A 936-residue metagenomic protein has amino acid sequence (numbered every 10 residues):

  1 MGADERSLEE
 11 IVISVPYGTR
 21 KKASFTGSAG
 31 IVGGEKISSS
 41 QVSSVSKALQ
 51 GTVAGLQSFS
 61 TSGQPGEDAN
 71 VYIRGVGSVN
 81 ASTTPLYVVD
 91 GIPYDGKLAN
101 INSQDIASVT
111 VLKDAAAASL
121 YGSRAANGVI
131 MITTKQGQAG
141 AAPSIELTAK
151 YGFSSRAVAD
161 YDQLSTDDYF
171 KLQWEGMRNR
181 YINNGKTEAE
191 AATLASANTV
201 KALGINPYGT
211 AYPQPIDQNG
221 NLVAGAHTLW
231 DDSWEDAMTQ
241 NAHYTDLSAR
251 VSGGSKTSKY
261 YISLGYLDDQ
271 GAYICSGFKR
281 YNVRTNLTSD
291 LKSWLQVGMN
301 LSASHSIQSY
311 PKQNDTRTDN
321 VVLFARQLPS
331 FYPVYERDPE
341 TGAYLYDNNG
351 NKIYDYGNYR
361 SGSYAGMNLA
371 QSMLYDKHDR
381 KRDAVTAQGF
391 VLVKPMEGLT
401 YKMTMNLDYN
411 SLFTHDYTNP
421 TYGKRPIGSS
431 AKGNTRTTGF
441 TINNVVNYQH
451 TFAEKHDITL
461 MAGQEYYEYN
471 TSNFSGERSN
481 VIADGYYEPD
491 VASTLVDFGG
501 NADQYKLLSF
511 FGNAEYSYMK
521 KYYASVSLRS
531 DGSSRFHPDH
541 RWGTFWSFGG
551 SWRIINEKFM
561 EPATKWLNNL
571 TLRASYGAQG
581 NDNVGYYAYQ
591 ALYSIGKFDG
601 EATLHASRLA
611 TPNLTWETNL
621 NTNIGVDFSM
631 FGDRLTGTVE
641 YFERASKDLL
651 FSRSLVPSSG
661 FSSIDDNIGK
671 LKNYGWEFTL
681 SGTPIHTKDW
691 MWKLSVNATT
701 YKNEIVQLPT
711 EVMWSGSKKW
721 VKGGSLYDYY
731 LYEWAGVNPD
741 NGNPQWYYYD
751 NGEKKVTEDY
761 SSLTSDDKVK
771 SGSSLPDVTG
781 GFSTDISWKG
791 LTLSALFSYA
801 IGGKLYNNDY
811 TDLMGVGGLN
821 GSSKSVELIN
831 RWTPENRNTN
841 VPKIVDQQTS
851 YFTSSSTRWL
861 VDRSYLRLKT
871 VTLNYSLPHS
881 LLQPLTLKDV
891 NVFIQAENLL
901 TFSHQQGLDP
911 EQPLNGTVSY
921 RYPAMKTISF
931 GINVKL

Functional and structural regions predicted by a protein language model:
M1-E10, N102, L112, A116 (+2 more regions): Periplasmic N-terminal soluble interaction domains immediately after the signal peptide in Gram-negative
K22, S28-I31, E35-V42, T52-G55 (+12 more regions): Residues embedded in well-ordered regular secondary structure
S28-G51, F59-G63, V71-S78, I92-K97 (+4 more regions): Short, polar/charged loop or turn motifs at beta-strand boundaries
I37-S39, T83-T84, R280, N286-L295 (+5 more regions): Extracellular/periplasmic, surface-exposed regions of secreted and cell-surface proteins
K47, D90-S119: Short acidic/polar hinge/loop motifs at secondary-structure boundaries that mediate gating or recognition
L49, L56, G91, V109-T110 (+2 more regions): Non-catalytic regulatory/gating segments with a bias toward low-complexity or hydrophobic composition
E146-G225, S475, D666, T683-S774 (+2 more regions): Conserved small-residue
G220-V223, T494, S533, A800-N891 (+1 more regions): Extracytoplasmic gating/loop element in the C-terminal half of outer-membrane beta-barrel translocons and assembly
